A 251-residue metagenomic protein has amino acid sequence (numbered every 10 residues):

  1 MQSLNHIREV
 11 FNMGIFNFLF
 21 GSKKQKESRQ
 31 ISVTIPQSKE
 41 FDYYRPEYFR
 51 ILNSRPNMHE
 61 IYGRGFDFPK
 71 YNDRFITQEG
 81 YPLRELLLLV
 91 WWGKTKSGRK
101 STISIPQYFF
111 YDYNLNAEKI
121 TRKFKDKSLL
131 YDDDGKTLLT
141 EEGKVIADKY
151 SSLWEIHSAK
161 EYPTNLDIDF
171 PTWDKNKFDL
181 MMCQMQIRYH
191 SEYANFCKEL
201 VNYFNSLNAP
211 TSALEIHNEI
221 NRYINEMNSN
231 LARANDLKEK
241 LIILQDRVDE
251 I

Functional and structural regions predicted by a protein language model:
M1-N12: Short, Lys/Arg-enriched N-terminal segments with co-localized hydrophobic residues within the first ~10-30 amino acids
D42-Y111: Short amphipathic alpha-helical interface segments
P82, F110-K127: Short amphipathic alpha-helical interaction segments
K125-G135: A short, conserved structural fragment
K136-E141: Minor-groove-contacting beta-hairpin "wing" of winged helix-turn-helix DNA-binding domains
K144-F178: Short, amphipathic alpha-helical interaction segments positioned at domain boundaries
W173-N176, L180-C197, V201, I220-L244 (+1 more regions): Long amphipathic alpha-helices with heptad-repeat character, especially coiled-coil-forming segments used
N205-H217, N230-L231: Charged, low-complexity interaction regions
